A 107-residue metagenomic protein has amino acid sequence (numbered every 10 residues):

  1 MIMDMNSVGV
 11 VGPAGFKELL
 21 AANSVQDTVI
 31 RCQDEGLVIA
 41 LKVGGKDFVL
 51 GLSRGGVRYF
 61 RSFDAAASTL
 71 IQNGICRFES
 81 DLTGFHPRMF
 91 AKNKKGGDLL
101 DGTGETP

Functional and structural regions predicted by a protein language model:
I2-M3, V11-P13, V49-S53, R61 (+2 more regions): A near-ubiquitous, low-amplitude feature marking generic local secondary-structure context
I2-M5, V10, F16, C76-S80 (+1 more regions): Acidic, low-complexity intrinsically disordered regions
N6-V8, K17, G44, F48 (+2 more regions): A generic structural signal for ordered alpha-helices
V8-V38, G45: Short N-terminal "domain-start" leader segments that mark the transition from disordered tails or signal peptides into
V29-R54, S80-P87: Short aromatic-glycine-(Arg/Gly/Cys) micro-motifs in beta-strand/loop hairpins
D47-N73: Acidic, aromatic-enriched beta-alpha/helix-loop junctions
T69-P107: Mixed-charge, Lys/Arg-enriched low-complexity segments
